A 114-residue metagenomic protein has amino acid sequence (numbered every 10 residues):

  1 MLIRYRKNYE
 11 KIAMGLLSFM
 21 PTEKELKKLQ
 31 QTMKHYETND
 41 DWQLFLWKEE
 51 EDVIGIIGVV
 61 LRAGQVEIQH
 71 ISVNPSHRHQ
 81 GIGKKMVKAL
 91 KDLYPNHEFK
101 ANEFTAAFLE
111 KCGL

Functional and structural regions predicted by a protein language model:
M1-K28: Short amphipathic alpha-helix that is part of the acyltransferase structural core
H35-N39: Short loop/turn motifs at secondary-structure junctions and domain boundaries
D41-G55: Conserved beta-hairpin
Q65-P75: Conserved acetyl-CoA binding element of GNAT-fold acetyltransferases
V73, H79-D92: Conserved acetyl-CoA-binding loop-helix of GNAT-fold acetyltransferases
L93-L114: Conserved GNAT acetyl-CoA-binding A-motif
